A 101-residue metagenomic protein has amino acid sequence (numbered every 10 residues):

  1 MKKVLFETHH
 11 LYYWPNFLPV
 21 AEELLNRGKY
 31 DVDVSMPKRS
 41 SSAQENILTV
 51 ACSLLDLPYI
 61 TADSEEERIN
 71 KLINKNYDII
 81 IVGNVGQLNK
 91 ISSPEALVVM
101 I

Functional and structural regions predicted by a protein language model:
M1: Phosphate-coordination loops involved in phosphoryl transfer and adenosine-cofactor binding
L5-I101: Active-site and donor-binding regions of nucleotide-sugar-utilizing enzymes
